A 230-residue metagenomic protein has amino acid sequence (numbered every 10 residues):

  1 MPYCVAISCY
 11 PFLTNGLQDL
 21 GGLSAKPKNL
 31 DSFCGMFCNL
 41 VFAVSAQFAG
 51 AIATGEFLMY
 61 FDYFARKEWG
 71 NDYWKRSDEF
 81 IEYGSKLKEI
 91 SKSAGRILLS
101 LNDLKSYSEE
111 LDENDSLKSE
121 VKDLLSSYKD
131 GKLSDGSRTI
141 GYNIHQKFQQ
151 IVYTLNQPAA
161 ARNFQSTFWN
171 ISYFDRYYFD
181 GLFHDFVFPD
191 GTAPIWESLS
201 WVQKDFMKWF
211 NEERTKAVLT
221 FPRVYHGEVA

Functional and structural regions predicted by a protein language model:
M1-A230: Conserved catalytic cores of very large enzyme subunits
